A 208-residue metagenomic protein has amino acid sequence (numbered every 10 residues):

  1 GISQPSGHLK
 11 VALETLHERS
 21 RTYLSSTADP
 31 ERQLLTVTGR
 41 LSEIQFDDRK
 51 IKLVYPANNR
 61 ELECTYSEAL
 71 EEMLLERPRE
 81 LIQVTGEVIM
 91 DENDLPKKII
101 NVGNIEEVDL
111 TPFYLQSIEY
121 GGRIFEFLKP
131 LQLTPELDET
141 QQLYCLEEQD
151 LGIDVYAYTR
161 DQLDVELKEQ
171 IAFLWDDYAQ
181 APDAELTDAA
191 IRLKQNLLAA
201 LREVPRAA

Functional and structural regions predicted by a protein language model:
G1-Q33: Charged, alpha-helical interface segments at or near domain boundaries
P30-R49: Structural detector for short beta-strands of small beta-barrel domains
E43-A69: OB-fold (S1/OB) nucleic-acid-binding surfaces
S67, N93-E136, D161-A208: Short, charged, surface-exposed hinge/linker loops at domain edges that act as mobile lids or interdomain connectors
E68-T85: Short nucleic-acid-contacting surface segments enriched for D/E, G, S/T with interspersed K/R
T85-L95: Short, charged beta-turn/beta-strand-edge "cap" motif at the junction between a beta-strand and an adjacent loop
K129-D150: Short aromatic-glycine-(Arg/Gly/Cys) micro-motifs in beta-strand/loop hairpins
E147-Q162: A short, exposed loop/beta-hairpin motif centered on an aromatic-Gly-Thr core
